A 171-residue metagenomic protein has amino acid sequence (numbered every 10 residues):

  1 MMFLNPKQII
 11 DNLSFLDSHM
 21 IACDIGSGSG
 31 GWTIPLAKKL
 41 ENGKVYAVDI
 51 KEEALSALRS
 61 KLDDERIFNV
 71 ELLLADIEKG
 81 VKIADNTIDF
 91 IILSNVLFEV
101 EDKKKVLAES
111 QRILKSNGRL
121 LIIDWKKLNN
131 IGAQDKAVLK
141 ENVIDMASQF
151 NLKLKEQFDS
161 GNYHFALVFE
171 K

Functional and structural regions predicted by a protein language model:
M2-M20: Conserved alpha-helix/loop element of class I SAM-dependent methyltransferases that forms part of the SAM/SAH-binding
C23, S29-K79: Class I SAM-dependent methyltransferase SAM/SAH-binding core
E78-F90: A short acidic, Gly/Pro-enriched loop at the edge of an enzyme's catalytic core that lines a small-molecule cofactor
V96-E99: A short His-aromatic
K104-S116: A short glycine-rich, Lys/Arg-flanked "PGG" loop and its adjoining helix->strand segment in the class I
N117-D124: Conserved beta-strand signature within the Rossmann-like core of class I S-adenosyl-L-methionine
K136-F150: Short alpha-helix
E156-K171: Core SAM-dependent methyltransferase catalytic element
